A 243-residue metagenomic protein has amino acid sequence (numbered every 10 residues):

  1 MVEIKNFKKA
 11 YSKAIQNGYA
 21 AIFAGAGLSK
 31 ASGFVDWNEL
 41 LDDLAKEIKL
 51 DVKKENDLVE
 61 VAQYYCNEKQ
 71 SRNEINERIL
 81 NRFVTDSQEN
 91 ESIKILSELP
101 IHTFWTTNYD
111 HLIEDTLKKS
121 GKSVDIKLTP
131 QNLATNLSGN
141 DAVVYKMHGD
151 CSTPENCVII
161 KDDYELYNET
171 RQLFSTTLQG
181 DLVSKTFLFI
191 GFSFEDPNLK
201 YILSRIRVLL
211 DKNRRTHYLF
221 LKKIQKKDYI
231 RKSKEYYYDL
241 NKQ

Functional and structural regions predicted by a protein language model:
M1-Q243: Conserved catalytic-core helix/loop/strand module for nucleotide-ribose chemistry
